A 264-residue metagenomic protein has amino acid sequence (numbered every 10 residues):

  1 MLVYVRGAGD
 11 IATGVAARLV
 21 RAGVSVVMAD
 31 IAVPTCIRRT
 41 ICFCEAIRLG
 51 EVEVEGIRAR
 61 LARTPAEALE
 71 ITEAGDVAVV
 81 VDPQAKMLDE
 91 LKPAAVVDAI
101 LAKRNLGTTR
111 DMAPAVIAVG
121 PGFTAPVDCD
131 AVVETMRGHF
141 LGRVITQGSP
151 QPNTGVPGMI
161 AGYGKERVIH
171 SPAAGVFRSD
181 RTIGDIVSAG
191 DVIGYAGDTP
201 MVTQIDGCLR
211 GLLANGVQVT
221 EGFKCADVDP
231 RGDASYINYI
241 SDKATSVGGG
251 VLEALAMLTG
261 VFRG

Functional and structural regions predicted by a protein language model:
M1-G264: Well-ordered secondary-structure scaffolds
